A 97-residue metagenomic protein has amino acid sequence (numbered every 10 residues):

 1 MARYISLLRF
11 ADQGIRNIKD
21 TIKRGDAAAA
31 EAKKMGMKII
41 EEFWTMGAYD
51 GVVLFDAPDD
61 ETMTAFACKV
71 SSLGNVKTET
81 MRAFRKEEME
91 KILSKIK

Functional and structural regions predicted by a protein language model:
M1-K97: A compositional/biophysical signature of low hydrophobicity enriched in polar/charged and small residues
